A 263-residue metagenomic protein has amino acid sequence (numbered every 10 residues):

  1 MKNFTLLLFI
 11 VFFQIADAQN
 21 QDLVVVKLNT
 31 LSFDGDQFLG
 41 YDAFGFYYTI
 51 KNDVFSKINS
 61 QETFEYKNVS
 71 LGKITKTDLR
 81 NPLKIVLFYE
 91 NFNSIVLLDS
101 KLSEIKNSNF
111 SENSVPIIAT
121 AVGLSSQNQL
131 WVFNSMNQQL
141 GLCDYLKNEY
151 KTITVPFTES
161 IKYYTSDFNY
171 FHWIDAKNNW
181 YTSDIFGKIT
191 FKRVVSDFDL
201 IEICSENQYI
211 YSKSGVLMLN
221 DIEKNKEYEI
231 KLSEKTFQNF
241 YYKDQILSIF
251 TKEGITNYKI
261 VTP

Functional and structural regions predicted by a protein language model:
M1-V26, P263: Bacterial Sec-dependent N-terminal signal peptides
Q19-G35, I58-T63: A short helix->beta-strand "capping" segment at the edge of beta-propeller domains
L28-F33, E65-S70, N109-V115, T152-T158 (+2 more regions): Surface loop/turn motifs at the tips and blade-to-blade linkers of beta-strand repeat domains
F33-D42, L71-L79, P116-V122, T158-F168 (+2 more regions): Repeated scaffold domains used in trafficking and secretory/extracellular systems, primarily beta-propellers
F38-I50, L83-Y89, I95, G123-N134 (+4 more regions): Short beta-strand elements that form the blades of beta-propeller/WD-repeat-like and other beta-sheet-rich scaffold
V54-S56, N93-L97, N137-L142, N178-D184 (+2 more regions): Structural motif
I58-E62, D99-S103, D144-K147, D184-G187 (+2 more regions): Short loop/turn segments that connect beta-strands within beta-propeller blades
Q238-P263: Blade-level signature of beta-propeller repeat domains, shared across WD40, Kelch, NHL, RCC1 and BNR/Asp-box propellers
